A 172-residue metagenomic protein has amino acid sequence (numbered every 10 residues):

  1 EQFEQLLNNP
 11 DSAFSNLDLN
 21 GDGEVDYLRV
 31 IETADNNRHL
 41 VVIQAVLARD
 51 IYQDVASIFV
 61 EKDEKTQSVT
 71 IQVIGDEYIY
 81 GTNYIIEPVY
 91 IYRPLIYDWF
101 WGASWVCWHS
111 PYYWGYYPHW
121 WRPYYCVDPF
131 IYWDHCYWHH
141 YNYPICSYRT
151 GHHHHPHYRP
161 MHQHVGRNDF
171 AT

Functional and structural regions predicted by a protein language model:
E4-N16, L40-A45: N-terminal post-signal-peptidase region of extra-cytosolic proteins
L7, V30-E32: Structured catalytic/translocation cores of nucleotide/phosphate-coupled proteins
S15-Y27: Acidic, glycine-anchored loop motifs typical of Ca2+
E24-D26, A34-R38: Primarily extracytoplasmic ectodomains and periplasmic/lumenal surface modules that are beta-strand-rich
E32, H39, Q44-T172: Low-complexity segments
